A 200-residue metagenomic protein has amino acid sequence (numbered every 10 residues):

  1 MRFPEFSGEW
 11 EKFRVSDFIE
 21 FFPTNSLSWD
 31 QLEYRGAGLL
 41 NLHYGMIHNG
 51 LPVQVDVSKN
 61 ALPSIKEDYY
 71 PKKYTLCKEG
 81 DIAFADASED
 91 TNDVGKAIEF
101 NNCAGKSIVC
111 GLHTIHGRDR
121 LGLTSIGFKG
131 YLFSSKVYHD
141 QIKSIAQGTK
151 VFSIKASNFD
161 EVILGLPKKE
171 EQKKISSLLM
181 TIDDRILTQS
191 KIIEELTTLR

Functional and structural regions predicted by a protein language model:
M1, F13-S16, G45, K136 (+1 more regions): Structural detector for helix-capping/boundary residues
M1-K12, T188-R200: Short amphipathic coiled-coil heptad-repeat segments
M1-P4, K174-I186: Hydrophobic structural patches
R2-S26, E161: Non-catalytic DNA-recognition/assembly elements of restriction-modification systems
S16-L32, M46-A83: Sequence-specific dsDNA recognition surfaces
W29, G36, K106-I115, T124 (+2 more regions): A short glycine-rich beta-alpha junction/loop motif
H48-A61, I82-G111, I126-Y131, D140-K143: Short, ligand-facing micro-motifs at secondary-structure edges
E171-K174, L199: Short, solvent-exposed linear patches
